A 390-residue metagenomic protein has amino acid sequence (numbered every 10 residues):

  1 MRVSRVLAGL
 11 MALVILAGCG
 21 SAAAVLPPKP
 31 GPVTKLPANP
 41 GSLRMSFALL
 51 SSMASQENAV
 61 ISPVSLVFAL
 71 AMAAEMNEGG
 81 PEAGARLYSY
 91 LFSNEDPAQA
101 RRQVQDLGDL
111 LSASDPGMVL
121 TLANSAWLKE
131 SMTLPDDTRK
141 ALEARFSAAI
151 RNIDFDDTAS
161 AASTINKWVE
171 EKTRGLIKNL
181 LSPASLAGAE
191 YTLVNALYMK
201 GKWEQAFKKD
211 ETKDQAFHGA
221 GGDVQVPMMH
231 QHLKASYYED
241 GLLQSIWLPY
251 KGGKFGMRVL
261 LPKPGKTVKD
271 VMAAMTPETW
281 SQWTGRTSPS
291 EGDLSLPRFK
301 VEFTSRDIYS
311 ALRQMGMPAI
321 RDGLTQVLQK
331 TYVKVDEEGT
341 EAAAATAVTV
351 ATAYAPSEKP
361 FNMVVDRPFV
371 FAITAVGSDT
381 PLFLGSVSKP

Functional and structural regions predicted by a protein language model:
R2-A8, L13-F155: Detector for small/aliphatic-rich hydrophobic stretches
S42, V60-G80, G84, K359-P390: Feature captures eukaryotic membrane-trafficking machinery centered on endolysosomal pathways and lysosome-related
A73, V104-V259, K263-G265, G285-P360: Non-catalytic, conformational "gating/processing" segments within enzyme and secreted inhibitor domains
A85-L91, F207-A216, K269-E278: Short Gly/aromatic-enriched secondary-structure transition segments
K263, M275, T374: A conserved hydrophobic position in a structured secondary element of the catalytic/binding core that shapes
K266-T267, P381: Short beta-strands and strand-coil junctions in structured, solvent-facing domains, enriched
A273-T276, T349-A351, S388: Short, solvent-exposed amphipathic alpha-helical segments in soluble enzyme and RNA/protein-processing domains
S281: Peri-functional-center coupling elements
